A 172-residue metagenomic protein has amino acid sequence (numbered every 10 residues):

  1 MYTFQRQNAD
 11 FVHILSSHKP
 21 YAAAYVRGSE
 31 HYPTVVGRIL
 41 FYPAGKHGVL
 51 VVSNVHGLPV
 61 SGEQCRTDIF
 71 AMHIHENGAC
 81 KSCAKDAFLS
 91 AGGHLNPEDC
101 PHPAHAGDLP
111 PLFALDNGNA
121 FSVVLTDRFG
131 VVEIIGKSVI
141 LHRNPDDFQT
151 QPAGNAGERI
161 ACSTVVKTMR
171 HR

Functional and structural regions predicted by a protein language model:
M1-R172: N-terminal leader/targeting pre-sequences
